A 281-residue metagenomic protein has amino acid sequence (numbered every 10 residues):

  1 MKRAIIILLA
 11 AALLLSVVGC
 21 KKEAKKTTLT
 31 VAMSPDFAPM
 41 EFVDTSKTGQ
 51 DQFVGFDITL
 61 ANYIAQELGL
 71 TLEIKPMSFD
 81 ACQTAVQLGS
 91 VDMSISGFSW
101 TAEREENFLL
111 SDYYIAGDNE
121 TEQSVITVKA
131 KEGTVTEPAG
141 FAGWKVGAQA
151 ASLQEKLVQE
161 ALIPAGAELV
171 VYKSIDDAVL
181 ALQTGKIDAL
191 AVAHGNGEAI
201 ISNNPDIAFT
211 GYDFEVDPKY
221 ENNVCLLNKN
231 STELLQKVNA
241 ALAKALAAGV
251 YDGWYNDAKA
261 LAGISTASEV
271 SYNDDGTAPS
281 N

Functional and structural regions predicted by a protein language model:
M1-T28, P279-N281: Short, low-complexity disordered leader/linker segments with a strong preference for bacterial N-terminal type II
K25-F98: Extracytoplasmic small-molecule ligand-binding "clamshell" domains of the periplasmic binding protein/Venus flytrap
V31, P35-A38, Q50-Q66, E122-I175 (+3 more regions): Bilobed "Venus flytrap"/periplasmic-binding protein-like clamshell domains and structurally analogous long
P35, A116-K129, I201-L242, L261-N281: Periplasmic-binding protein-like
E41-T59, I115-N119, A139, S268-S280: Short, solvent-exposed loop/beta-turn-alpha elements that line the ligand-binding surface or hinge of extracytoplasmic
I58-E67, A130-E132, W144-K145, A150-L153 (+1 more regions): Extended ligand-binding regions for polar small-molecule ligands
T71-G140, V216: Acidic, polar ligand-binding/catalytic clefts
A81, Q87, G97-N107, L157-A161 (+2 more regions): A ligand-binding cleft/hinge motif common to bilobed small-molecule-binding domains
